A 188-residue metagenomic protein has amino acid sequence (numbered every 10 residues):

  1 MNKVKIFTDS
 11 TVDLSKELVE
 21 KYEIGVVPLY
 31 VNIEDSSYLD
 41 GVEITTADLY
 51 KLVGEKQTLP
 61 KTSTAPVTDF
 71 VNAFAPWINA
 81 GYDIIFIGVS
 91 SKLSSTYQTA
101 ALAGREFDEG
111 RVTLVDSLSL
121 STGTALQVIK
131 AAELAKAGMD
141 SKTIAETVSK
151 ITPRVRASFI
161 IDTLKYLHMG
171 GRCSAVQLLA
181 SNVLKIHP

Functional and structural regions predicted by a protein language model:
K3-K5, T11-G25, Y30, S36 (+3 more regions): Mixed-charge interfacial surface used for oligomerization/domain docking and macromolecular partner engagement
E34-Y50, H187: Short, compositionally biased "basic patch" segments
D40, I44, A65-T68, T122: Residues at secondary-structure transition points
L52-W77: Glycine-rich oxoanion-binding loops at beta->alpha junctions
V53-E55, G81-F86, R105-S117: Glycine/charged-rich beta-loop-alpha catalytic/anionic-binding loops adjacent to active sites
D69-A100: N-terminal glycine-rich phosphate/adenylate-binding segment common to multiple enzyme folds
